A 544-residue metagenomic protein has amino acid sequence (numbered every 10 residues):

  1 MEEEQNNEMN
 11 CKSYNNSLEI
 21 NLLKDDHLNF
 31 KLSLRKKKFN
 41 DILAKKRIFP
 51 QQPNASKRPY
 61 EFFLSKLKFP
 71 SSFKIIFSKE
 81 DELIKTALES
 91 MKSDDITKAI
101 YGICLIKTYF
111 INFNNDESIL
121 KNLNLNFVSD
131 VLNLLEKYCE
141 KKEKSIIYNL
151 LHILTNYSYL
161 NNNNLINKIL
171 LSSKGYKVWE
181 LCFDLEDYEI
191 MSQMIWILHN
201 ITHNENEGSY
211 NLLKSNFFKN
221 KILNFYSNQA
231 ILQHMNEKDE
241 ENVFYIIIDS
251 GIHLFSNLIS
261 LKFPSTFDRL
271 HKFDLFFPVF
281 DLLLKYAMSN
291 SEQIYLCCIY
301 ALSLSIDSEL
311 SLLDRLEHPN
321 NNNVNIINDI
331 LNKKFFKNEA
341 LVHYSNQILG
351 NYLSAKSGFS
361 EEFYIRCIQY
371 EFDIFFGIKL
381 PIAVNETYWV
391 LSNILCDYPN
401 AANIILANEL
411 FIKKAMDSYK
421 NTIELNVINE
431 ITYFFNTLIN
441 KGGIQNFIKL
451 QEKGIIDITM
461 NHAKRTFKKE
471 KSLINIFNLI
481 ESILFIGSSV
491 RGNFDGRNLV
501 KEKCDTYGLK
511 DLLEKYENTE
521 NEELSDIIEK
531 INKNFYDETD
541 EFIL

Functional and structural regions predicted by a protein language model:
M1-K92, I100-F110, G492, G496 (+1 more regions): Intrinsically disordered, low-complexity regulatory regions of large eukaryotic scaffold/signaling proteins
N7-S13, S17, E237-D239, V243 (+1 more regions): N-terminal cationic leader/targeting segments used for protein routing and processing
H27-N40, A44-R47, R58, N122 (+7 more regions): Polar/charged side chains located within well-ordered beta-strands of beta-rich proteins
P70-D81, T86-L132, Y138-N149, N156-K177 (+11 more regions): Elongated alpha-helical scaffolds that mediate protein-protein interactions in large eukaryotic proteins, primarily
L83-L88, V128-L135, V178-C182, K221-S227 (+6 more regions): Buried hydrophobic core positions in alpha-solenoid tandem helical repeats
D94-K107, E140-S158, E186-H203, Q233-S260 (+6 more regions): Alpha-helical solenoid repeats of the armadillo/HEAT superfamily in eukaryotic scaffolding/adaptor proteins
L353-S354, S360-K468: Eukaryotic tandem repeat interaction scaffolds
Q451-L512: Ankyrin-repeat and related helical/solenoid repeat scaffolds used for protein-protein interactions
